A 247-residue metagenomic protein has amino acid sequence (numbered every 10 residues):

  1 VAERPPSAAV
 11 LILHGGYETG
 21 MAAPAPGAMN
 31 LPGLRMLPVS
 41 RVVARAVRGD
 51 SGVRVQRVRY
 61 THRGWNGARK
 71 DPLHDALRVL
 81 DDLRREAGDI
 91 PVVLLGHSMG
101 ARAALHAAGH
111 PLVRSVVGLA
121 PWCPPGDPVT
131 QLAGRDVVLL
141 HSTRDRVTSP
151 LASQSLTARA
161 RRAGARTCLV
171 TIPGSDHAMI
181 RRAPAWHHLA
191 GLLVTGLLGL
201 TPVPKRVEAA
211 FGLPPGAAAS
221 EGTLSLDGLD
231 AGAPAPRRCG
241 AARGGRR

Functional and structural regions predicted by a protein language model:
V1-D50: Short, surface-exposed "cap/lid" segments of acyl-processing enzymes
A25, S149-R159: Short alpha-helix in the alpha/beta-hydrolase fold that links the catalytic acid
N66-E86: Alpha/beta-hydrolase active-site loop
L94-G96, L119, L140: Short beta-strand immediately N-terminal to the catalytic nucleophile in serine-hydrolase-like folds
L95-G100, A104: Gly/Ala-rich beta-loop-alpha elbow adjacent to hydrolase catalytic centers
L112-C123: A conserved short beta-strand
L132-A133, V138-D145: Short beta-strand/loop motif that positions the catalytic acidic residue of the alpha/beta-hydrolase fold
R166-R247: C-terminal catalytic histidine-bearing segment of alpha/beta-hydrolase fold enzymes
